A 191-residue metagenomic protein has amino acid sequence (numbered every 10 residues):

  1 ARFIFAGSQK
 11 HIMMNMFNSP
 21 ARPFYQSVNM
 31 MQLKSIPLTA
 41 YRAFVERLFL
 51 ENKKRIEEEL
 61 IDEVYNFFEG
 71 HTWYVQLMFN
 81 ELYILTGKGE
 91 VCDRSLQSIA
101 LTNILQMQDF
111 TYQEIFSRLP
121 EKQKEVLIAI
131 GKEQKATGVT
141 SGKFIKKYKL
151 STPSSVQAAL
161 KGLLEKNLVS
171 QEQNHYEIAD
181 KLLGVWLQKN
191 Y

Functional and structural regions predicted by a protein language model:
A1, Q26-N29: Short glycine-/polar-rich loops that comprise or flank the Walker A/P-loop and associated switch/sensor motifs
A1-A21: Sensor-1/coupling segment of RecA-like P-loop NTPase cores
S8-I12, I36-L38, L82, L183: Conserved nucleotide-binding/hydrolysis micro-motifs of P-loop NTPases
N29-A40: Conserved AAA+ ATPase "SRH/arginine-finger" region at the nucleotide-binding site
L38-E46, S141: An amphipathic alpha-helix signature
E46-F110, E121, Q173: Amphipathic alpha-helical "lid/sensor" segments that cap RecA-like P-loop NTPase cores
F110-Y191: C-terminal leucine-rich, beta-strand-based interaction scaffolds used for sensing/assembly
